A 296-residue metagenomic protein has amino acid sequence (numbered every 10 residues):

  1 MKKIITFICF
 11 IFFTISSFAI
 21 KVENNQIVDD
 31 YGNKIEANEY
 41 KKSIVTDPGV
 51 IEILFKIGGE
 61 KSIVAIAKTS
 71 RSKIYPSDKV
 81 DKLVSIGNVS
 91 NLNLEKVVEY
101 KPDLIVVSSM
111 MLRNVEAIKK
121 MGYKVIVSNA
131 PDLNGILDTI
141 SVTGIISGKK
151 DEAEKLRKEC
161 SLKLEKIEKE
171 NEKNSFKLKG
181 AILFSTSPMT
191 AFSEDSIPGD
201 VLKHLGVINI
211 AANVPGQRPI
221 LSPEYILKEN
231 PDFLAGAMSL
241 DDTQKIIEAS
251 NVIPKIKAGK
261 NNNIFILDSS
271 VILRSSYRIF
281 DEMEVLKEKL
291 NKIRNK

Functional and structural regions predicted by a protein language model:
K2-F10: Sec-dependent signal peptide recognition, specifically the positively charged N-region followed immediately by
K3-I4, S16-I51, K150-A181, N230 (+1 more regions): Bacterial Sec-exported substrate-binding components of ABC uptake systems
V22, K42, L137-I145, E152-E154 (+4 more regions): Structured C-terminal subdomain patch of bacterial secreted/periplasmic proteins
D29-D30, V84-E95, V214-P223: Short helix-initiation/N-cap motifs at beta->coil->alpha
K42-Y100, L104-M110, I210: A short, structured surface patch at a secondary-structure boundary
I74-Y75, I197-R218, I266: His/Asp/Glu-enriched short active-site or ligand-binding loop at hydrolase and phosphoryl-transfer sites
N93-V107, Y123, S222-G236: Proline-aspartate-enriched helix->loop->beta-strand connector
N129-V142, A181-I197: Extracytoplasmic ligand-binding site segments that recognize negatively charged/polar headgroups
